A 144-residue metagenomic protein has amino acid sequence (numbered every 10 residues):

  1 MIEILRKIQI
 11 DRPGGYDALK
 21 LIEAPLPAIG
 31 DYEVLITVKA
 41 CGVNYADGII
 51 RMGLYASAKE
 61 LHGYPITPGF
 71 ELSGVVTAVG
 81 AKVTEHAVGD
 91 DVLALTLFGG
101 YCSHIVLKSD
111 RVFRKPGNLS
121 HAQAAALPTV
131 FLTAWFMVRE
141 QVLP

Functional and structural regions predicted by a protein language model:
I2-I8: Short structural boundary motif marking the start of a folded domain
E3, G15, A24-S73: N-terminal glycine-rich beta->alpha transition that marks the start or flank of a dinucleotide-binding site
L21-L26, S73-V75, H104-V106, V112: Conserved hydrophobic/aromatic beta-strand scaffold that supports enzyme active sites
G30, A87, L143-P144: Residue-level recognition of short, solvent-exposed, well-ordered loop/turn junctions that link secondary-structure
P65, F70, L93-P144: NAD(P)H dinucleotide-binding glycine-rich loop of Rossmann-like/cofactor-binding domains, especially the beta1-alpha1
S73-L97: A glycine-/small-residue-rich N-terminal strand-loop-strand element that serves as the cofactor-binding glycine loop
